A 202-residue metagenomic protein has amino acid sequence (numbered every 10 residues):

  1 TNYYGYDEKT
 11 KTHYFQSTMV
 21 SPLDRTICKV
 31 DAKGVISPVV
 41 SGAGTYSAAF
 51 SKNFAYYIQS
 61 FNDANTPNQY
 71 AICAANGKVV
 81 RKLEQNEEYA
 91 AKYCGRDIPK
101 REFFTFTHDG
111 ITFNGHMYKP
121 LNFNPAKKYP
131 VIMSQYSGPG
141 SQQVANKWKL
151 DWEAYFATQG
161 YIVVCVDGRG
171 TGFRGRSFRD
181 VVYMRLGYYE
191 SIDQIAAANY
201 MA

Functional and structural regions predicted by a protein language model:
T1-D7, S17-V20, V30-Y46, A75-R101: Multi-bladed beta-propeller domains
Y6-T10, Y14, N146-L150: Short charge-dense sequence patches
K9-K11, G34-V35, G44, N53-A55 (+1 more regions): Beta-strand-connecting loop/turn residues
K11-T18, A55-F61: Short beta-strand elements that form the blades of beta-propeller/WD-repeat-like and other beta-sheet-rich scaffold
M19-D24, D63-T66: Short, solvent-exposed loop/turn segments at conserved positions within beta-propeller repeat blades
S47-A202: Serine-hydrolase catalytic core recognition
